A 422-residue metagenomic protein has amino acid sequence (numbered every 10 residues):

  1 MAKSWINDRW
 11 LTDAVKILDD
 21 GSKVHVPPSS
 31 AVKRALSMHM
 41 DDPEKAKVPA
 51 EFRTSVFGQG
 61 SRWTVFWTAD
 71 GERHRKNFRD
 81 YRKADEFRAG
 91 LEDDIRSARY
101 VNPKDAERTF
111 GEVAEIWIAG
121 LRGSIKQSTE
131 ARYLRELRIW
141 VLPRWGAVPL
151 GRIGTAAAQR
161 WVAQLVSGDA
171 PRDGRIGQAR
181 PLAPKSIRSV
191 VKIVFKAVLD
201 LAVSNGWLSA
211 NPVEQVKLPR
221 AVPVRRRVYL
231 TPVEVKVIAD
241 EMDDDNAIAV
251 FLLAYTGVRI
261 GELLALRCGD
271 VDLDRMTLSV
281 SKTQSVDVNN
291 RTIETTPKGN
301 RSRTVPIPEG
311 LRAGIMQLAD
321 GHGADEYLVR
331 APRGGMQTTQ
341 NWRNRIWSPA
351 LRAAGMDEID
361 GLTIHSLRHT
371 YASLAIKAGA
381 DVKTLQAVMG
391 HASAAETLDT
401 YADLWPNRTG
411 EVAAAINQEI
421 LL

Functional and structural regions predicted by a protein language model:
M1-A119, G123, A131-R135, I139 (+8 more regions): Basic/aromatic DNA-contact patch characteristic of tyrosine site-specific recombinases
Q59-G60, D173-K196, S204-L266, D274 (+5 more regions): Basic, Lys/Arg- and aromatic-enriched nucleic-acid-binding interface segment
A69-H74, D93-P103, E115-S128, R138-R225 (+2 more regions): N-terminal core-binding DNA-recognition domain of tyrosine recombinases/integrases
Y81, A221, Q284, M389-A415: Catalytic-site neighborhood detector that most strongly recognizes the C-terminal catalytic loop/helix of tyrosine
F110, A114, K126-T129, Y133 (+8 more regions): Hydrophobic (often cysteine-bearing) scaffold residues that line and stabilize catalytic clefts of nucleotide/cofactor
P171-G174, K236-A247, T256, V305 (+5 more regions): Short, basic (Lys/Arg/His-rich) helix/loop patches that form interaction surfaces in the mid-to-C-terminal regions
D240, R275, Q284-A313, Q317 (+5 more regions): C-terminal secondary-structure termini that scaffold catalytic or DNA-interacting sites
D270-T277, G361, A380-A402: Short, polar N-cap/turn motifs at the start of nucleic acid-interacting alpha helices
